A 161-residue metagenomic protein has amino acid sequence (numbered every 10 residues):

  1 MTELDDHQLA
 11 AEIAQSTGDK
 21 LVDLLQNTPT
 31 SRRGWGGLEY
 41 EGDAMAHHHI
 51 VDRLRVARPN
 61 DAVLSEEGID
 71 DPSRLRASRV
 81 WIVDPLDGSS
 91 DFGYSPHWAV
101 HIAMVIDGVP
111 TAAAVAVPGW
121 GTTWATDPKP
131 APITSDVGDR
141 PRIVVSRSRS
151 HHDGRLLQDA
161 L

Functional and structural regions predicted by a protein language model:
M1-L86, H151-D159: N-terminal subdomain of lithium-sensitive/metallo-dependent phosphomonoesterases centered on the IMPase/IPPase/PAP
L64, H101-A103, V144: Residues in well-ordered beta-strands of folded domains
G68, A116, S146-R149: Histidine- and/or cysteine-centered catalytic micro-motif in compact active-site loops
L75-P128: DPxDG-like acidic metal-binding loop motif
P132-I133: Phosphorylation-prone, low-complexity intrinsically disordered regions
V137-L161: An extended, acidic
